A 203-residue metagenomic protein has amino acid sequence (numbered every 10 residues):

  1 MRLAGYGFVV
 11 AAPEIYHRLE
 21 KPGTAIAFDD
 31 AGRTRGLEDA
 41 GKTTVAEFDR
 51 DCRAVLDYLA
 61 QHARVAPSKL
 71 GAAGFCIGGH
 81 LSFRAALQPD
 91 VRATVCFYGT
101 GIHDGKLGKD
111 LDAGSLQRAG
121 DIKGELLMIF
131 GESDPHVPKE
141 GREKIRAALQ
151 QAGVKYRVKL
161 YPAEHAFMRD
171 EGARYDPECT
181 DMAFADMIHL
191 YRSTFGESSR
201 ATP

Functional and structural regions predicted by a protein language model:
M1-P203: N-terminal cap/leader regions of alpha/beta-hydrolase-fold enzymes, predominantly small-molecule hydrolases
